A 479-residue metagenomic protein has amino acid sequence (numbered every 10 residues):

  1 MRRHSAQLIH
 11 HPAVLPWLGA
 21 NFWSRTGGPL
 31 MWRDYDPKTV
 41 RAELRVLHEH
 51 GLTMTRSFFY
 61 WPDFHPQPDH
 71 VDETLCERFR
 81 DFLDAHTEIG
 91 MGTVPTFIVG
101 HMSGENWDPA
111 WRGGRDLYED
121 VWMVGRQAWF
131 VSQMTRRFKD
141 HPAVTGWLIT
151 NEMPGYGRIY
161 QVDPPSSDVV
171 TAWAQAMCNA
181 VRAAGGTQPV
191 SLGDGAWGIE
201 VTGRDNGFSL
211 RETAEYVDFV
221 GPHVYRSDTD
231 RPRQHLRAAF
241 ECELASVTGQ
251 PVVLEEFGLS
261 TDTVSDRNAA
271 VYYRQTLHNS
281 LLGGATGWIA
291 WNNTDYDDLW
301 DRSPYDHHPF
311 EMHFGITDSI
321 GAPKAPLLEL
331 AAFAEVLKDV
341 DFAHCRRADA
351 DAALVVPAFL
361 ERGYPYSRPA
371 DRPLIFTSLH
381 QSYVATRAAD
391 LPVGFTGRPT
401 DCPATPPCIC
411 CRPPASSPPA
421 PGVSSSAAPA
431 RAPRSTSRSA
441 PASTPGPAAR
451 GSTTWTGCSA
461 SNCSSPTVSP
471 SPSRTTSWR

Functional and structural regions predicted by a protein language model:
R2-V217, T229, W288: Active-site mouth of glycoside hydrolases
M54, T93, V190, V252 (+2 more regions): Hydrophobic beta-strand scaffold residues
Q127, N292-D351, P357, Y364-P365 (+1 more regions): Aromatic-rich peripheral "rim/lid" segments of glycoside hydrolase catalytic domains that contact and position glycan
A174-P189, E212-D298: Catalytic-core region of carbohydrate-active enzymes that cleave or remodel glycosidic bonds
V190-D230, V264-N268, L281, D401-P414 (+1 more regions): Substrate-binding cleft/loops of secretory-pathway carbohydrate-active enzymes
E200, H380-P403: A short, well-structured beta->alpha microelement
E361-Y383: Glycine- and acidic-residue-enriched helix-capping/strand-helix junction motifs
R412, S416-R479: A conserved amphipathic helix/loop scaffold that creates a polar/acidic microenvironment used either to coordinate
